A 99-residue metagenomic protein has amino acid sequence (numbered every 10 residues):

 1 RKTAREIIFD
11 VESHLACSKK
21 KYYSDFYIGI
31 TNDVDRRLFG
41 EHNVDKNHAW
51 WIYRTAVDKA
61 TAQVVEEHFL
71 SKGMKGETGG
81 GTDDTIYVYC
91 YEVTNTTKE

Functional and structural regions predicted by a protein language model:
R1-E99: GIY-YIG nuclease catalytic motif and its immediate N-terminal context
